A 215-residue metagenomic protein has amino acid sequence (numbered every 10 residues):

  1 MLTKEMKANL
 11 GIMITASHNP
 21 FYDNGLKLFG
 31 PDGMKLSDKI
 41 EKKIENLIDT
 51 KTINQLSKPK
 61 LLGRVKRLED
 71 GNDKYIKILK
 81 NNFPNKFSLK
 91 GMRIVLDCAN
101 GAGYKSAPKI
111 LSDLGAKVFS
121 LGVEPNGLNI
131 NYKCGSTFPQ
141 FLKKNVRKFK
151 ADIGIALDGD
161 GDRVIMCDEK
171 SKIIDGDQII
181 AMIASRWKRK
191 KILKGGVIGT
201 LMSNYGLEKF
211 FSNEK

Functional and structural regions predicted by a protein language model:
M1-D32, E208, N213: Ferredoxin-reductase
T3-M6, N19-F21, N85-L89, N145-F149 (+3 more regions): Solvent-exposed alpha-helices and their adjacent loops that cap or buttress functional pockets in soluble metabolic
K4, K42-I76, K170-K215: Proline/glycine-rich low-complexity loops and linkers
A8-D23, V146-D168, K172-I173: Glycine-rich phosphate-binding loop
L10, R93-V95, I198: Conserved beta-strand elements of the Class I
I12, H18, L79, D97 (+5 more regions): Buried hydrophobic positions in well-ordered alpha/beta secondary-structure cores of metabolic enzymes
Y22-P31, S106-P108, R163-A181, L207-F210: Short Gly/Thr/Asp-enriched flexible loops that form oxyanion-binding sites at enzyme active sites
N24-F149: Gly/Ser/Thr-enriched, mixed-charge loops and adjacent short helices that form phosphate/oxyanion-binding elements
